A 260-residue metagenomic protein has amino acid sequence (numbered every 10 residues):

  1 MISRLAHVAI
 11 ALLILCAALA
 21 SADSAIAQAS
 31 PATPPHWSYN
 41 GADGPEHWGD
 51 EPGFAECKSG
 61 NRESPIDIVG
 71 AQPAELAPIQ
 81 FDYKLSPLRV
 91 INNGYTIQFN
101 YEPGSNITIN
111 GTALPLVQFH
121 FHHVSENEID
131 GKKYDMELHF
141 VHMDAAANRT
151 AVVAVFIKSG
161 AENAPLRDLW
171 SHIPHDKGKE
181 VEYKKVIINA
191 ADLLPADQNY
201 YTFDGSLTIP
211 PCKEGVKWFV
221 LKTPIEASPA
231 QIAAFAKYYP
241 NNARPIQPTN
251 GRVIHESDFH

Functional and structural regions predicted by a protein language model:
I2-H260: Alpha-carbonic anhydrase
